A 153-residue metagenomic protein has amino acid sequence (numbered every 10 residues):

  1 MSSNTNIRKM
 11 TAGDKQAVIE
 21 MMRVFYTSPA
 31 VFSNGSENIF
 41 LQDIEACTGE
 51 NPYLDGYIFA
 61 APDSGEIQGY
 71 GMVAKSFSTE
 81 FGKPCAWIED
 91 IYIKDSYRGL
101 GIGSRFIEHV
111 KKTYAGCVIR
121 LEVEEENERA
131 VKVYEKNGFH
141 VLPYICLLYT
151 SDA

Functional and structural regions predicted by a protein language model:
N6-V18: A short beta-loop-alpha structural element at the N-terminal edge of CoA-dependent acyl/N-acetyltransferase catalytic
M22-A46: Conserved GNAT-fold acetyl-CoA-binding loop/helix
A46-I58: A short helix-loop-beta-strand connector motif used in the catalytic cores of GNAT acetyltransferases and, in some
I58, E66-K75: Conserved beta-strand in the GNAT
I93, G99-K112, K136: Conserved acetyl-CoA-binding loop-helix of GNAT-fold acetyltransferases
S104, E126-P143: Conserved active-site alpha-helix within GNAT-family acetyltransferase domains
Y114-V123: Conserved GNAT acetyl-CoA-binding A-motif
Y149-A153: Conserved small/polar residues in nucleotide/adenosyl-binding loops
